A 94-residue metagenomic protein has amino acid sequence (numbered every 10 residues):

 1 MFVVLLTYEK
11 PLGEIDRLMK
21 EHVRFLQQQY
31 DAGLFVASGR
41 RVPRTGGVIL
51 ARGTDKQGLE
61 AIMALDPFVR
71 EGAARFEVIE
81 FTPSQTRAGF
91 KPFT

Functional and structural regions predicted by a protein language model:
M1-T94: Conserved, structured core segments of small domains
